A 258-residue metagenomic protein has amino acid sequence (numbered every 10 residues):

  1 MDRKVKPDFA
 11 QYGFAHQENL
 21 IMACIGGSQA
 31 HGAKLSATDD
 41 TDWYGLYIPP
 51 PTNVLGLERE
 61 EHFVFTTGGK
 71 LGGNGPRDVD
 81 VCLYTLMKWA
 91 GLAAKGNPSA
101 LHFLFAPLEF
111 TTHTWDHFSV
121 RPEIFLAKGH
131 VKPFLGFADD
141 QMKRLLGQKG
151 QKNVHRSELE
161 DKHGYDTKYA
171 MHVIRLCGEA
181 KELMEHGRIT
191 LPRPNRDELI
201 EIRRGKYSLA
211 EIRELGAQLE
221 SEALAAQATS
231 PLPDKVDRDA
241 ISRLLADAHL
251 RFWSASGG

Functional and structural regions predicted by a protein language model:
M1-S28: Helical scaffold of the NTase/Pol beta-like nucleotidyltransferase catalytic core
Q17-E18, S36-T38, K168: A generic fold-level signal
S28-H31, P49-T52, K181-E182, I189-T190: Short, solvent-exposed loop/turn segments at secondary-structure junctions
H31-V64, V173: Catalytic metal-binding acidic patch
Y47, A93, C177-A180, M184 (+1 more regions): Generic structural signal for hydrophobic core residues of well-folded globular domains
E60, G69, G73, A240: Metal/cofactor-centered catalytic core regions of large enzymes
T67-A180, L191, E201: Conserved NTP/Mg2+-binding pocket subregion across the NTase superfamily
V131, L135-A138, M142, Q148 (+2 more regions): Structured mid-to-C-terminal alpha-helical surface segments
